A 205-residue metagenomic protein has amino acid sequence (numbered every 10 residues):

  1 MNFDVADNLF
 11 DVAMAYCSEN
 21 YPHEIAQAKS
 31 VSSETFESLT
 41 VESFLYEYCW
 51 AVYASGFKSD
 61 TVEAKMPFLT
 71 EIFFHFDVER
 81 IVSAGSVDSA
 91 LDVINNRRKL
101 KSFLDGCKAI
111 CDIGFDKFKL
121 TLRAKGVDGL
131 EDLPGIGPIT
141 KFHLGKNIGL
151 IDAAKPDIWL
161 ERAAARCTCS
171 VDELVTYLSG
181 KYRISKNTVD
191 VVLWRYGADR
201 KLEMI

Functional and structural regions predicted by a protein language model:
M1-R97, R195-I205: N-terminal polyanion-binding entry modules of DNA glycosylases/AP lyases and select other DNA-binding proteins
M1-V31, L100-L104, L122-I205: C-terminal accessory module of base-excision DNA glycosylases/AP lyases that mediates lesion recognition and DNA
A51, I72, A90-V93, G106-A109 (+3 more regions): Residues that form generic nucleotide/phosphate-binding pockets
A51-S55, I110, N147, I151: Alpha-helix C-capping/helix-to-loop hinge sites
P67-G135: Alpha-helical ds-nucleic-acid-binding substructure associated with the helix-hairpin-helix region of base-excision DNA
